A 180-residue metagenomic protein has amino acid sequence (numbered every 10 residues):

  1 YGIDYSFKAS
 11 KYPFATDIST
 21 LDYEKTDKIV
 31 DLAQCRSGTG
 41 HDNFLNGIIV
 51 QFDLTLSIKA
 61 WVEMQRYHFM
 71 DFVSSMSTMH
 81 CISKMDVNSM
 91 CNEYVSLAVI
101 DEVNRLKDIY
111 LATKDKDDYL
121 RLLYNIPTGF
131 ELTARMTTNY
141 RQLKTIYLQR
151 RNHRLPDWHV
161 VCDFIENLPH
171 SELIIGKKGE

Functional and structural regions predicted by a protein language model:
Y1-E180: Family-specific signature for flavin-dependent thymidylate synthase
